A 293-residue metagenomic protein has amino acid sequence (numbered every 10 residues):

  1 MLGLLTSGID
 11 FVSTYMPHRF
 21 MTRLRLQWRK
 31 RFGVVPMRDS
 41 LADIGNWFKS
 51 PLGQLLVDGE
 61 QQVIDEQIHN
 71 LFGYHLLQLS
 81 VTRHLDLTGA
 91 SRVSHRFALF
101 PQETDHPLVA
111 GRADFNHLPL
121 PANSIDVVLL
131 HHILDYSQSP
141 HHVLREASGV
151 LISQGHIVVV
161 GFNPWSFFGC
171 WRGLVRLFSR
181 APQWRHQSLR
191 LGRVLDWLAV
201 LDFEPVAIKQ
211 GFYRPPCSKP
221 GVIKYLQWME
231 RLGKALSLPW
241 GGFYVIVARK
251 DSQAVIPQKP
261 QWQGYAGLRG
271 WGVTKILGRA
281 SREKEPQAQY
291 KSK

Functional and structural regions predicted by a protein language model:
G8, V12-H69: Class I SAM-dependent methyltransferase Rossmann-like catalytic core, especially the SAM/SAH-binding loop
Q67-L118: Class I SAM-dependent methyltransferase SAM/SAH-binding core
N116-V127: A short acidic, Gly/Pro-enriched loop at the edge of an enzyme's catalytic core that lines a small-molecule cofactor
H141-H156: A short glycine-rich, Lys/Arg-flanked "PGG" loop and its adjoining helix->strand segment in the class I
H156-A181, R185: Conserved class I S-adenosyl-L-methionine
R185-I208: Short alpha-helix
E204-E230, P239-W240: Conserved catalytic loop of SAM-dependent methyltransferase domains
W228-K293: C-terminal lobe and adjacent flexible extensions of AdoMet/dcAdoMet transferase-like proteins
